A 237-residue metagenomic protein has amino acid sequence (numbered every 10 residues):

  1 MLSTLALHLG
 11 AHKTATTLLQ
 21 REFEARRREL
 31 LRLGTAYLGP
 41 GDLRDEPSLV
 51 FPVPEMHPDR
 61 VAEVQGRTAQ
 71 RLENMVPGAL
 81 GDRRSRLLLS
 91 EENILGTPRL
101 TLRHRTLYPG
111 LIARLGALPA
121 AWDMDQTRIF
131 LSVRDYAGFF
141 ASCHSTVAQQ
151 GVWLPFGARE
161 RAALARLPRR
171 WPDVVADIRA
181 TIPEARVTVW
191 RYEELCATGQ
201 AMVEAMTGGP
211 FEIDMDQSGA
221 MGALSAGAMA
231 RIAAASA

Functional and structural regions predicted by a protein language model:
M1-A237: Anion-recognition interface
